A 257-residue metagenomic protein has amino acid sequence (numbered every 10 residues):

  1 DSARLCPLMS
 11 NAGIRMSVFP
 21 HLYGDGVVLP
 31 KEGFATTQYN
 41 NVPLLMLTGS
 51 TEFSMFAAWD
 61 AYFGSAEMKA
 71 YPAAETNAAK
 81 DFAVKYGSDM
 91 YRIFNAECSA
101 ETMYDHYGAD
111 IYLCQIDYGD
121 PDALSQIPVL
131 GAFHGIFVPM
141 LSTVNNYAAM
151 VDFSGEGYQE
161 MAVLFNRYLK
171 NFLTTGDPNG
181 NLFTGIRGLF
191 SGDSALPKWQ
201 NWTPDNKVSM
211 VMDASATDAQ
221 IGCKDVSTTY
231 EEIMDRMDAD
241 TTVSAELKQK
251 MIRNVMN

Functional and structural regions predicted by a protein language model:
D1-S2, L29, F63, A74 (+3 more regions): Short coil/turn linker and secondary-structure boundary residues
D1-Y62, K85-S88, I93-T102: Substrate-access "cap/lid" subdomains that shape and gate the entrance to catalytic or ligand-binding pockets
D25-P30, A78-V84, N145-V151: Flexible glycine/proline-enriched surface loops and loop-helix/loop-strand junctions
F53-F56, A79-K80, N179-G180, W199: Bulky hydrophobic/aromatic packing residues
W59-G64, I127-G131: Short secondary-structure boundary/capping segments
D60-K85: A solvent-exposed, charged loop/short amphipathic helix patch at secondary-structure junctions
F82-M90, V129, E160: A short glycine-/small-residue-rich loop at the edge of a beta-strand within enzyme catalytic domains
E101, D105-N257: Mobile gating loops/cap/lid regions near enzyme active sites that modulate substrate access
